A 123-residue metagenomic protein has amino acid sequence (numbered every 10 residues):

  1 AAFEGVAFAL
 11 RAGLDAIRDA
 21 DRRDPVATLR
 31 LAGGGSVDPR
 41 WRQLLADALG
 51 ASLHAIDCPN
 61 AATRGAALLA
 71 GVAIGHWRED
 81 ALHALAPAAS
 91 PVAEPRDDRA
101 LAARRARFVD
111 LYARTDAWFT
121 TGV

Functional and structural regions predicted by a protein language model:
A1-V123: Glycine/Thr-rich phosphate-binding loops that ligate phosphate moieties of nucleotide and other phosphorylated ligands
